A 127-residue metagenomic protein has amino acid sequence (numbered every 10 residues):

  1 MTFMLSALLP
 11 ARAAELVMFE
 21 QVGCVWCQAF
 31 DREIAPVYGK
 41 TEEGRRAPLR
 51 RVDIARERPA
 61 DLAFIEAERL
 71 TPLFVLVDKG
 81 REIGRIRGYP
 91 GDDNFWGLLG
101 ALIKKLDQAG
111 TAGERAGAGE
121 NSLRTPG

Functional and structural regions predicted by a protein language model:
M1-A7: Bacterial N-terminal signal peptides
L8-A13: Sec/Tat signal peptide C-region and signal peptidase I cleavage site
F19-Q21, E42-P59: Thiol-based oxidoreductase modules, predominantly thioredoxin-like and allied folds used for disulfide exchange
E20-W26, L70: Short pre-active-site segment immediately N-terminal to redox-active cysteine/selenocysteine motifs in thiol-based
C27-E43: Typically the conserved alpha-helix immediately C-terminal to a functionally engaged Cys/Sec in thioredoxin-like
P59-E66: Short amphipathic alpha-helix with an adjacent loop that forms part of the alpha/beta core around
L70-I86: A short, hydrophobic beta-strand/beta-hairpin element that forms part of a small beta-sheet core
P90-G127: Thiol-/selenol-based redox modules, centered on thioredoxin-like and closely related oxidoreductase domains
